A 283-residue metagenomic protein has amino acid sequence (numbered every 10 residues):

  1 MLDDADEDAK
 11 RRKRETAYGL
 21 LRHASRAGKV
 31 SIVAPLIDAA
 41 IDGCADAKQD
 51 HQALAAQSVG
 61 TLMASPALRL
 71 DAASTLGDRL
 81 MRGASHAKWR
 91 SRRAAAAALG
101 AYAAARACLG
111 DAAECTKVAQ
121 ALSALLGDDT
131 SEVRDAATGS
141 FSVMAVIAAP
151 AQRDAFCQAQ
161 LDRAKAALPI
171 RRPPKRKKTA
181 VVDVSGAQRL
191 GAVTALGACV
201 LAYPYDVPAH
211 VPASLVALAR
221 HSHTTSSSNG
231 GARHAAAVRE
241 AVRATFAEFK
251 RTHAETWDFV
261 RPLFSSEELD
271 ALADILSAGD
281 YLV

Functional and structural regions predicted by a protein language model:
M1-A45, S58: Alpha-solenoid helical-repeat scaffolds
M1-L2, V30-C44, L70-A84, L109-L126 (+3 more regions): HEAT/HEAT-like alpha-solenoid repeats
D3-R12, D42-A53, R79-A94, A121-D135 (+6 more regions): Short coil/turn segments at helix-helix junctions and helix-capping linkers within large alpha-helical proteins
D6, K29, A67-L68, A107-C108 (+4 more regions): Short, flexible helix-adjacent loops and helix caps
A17-R26, S58-P66, A98-R106, L126 (+3 more regions): Hydrophobic residues within the alpha-helices of tandem HEAT/HEAT-like
D38, Q57, D78, W89 (+11 more regions): Amphipathic alpha-helical interface elements that mediate macromolecular binding in regulatory proteins
A198-F259: Extended alpha-helical scaffolding segments
L282-V283: Eukaryotic intrinsically disordered, low-complexity regulatory tails and linkers enriched in charged/polar residues
